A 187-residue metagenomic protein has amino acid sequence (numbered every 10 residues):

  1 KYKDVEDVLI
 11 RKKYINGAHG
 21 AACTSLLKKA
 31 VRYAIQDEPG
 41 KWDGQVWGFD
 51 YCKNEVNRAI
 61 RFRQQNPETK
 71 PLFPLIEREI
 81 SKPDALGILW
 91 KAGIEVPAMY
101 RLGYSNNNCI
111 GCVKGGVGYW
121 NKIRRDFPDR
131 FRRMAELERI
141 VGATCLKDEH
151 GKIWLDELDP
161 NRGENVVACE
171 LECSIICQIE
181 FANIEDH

Functional and structural regions predicted by a protein language model:
K1-H187: Nucleotide-activated chemistry modules centered on ATP-dependent adenylation/adenylyltransferase
